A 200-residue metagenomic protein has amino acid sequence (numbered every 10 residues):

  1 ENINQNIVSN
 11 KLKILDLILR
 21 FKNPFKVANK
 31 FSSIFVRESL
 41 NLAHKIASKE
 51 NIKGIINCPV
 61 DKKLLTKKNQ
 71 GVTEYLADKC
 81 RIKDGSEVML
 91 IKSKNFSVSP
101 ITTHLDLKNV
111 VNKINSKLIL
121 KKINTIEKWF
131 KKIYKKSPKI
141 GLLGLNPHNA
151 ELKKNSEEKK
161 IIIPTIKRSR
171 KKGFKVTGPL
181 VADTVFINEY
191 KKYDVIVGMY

Functional and structural regions predicted by a protein language model:
E1-Y200: Anion-binding alpha/beta catalytic cores of soluble intermediary-metabolism enzymes, centered on
